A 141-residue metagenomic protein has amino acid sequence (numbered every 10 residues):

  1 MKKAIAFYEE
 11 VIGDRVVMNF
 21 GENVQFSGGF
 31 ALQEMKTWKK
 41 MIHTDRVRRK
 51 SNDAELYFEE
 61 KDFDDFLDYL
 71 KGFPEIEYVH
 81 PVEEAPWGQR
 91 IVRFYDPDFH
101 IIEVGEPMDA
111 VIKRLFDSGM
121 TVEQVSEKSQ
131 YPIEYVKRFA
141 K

Functional and structural regions predicted by a protein language model:
M1, D53-D98, S118, Y131-E134: Vicinal oxygen chelate
K2-D14: Amphipathic alpha-helical segments
G13-M18, E77-P81: Short secondary-structure junctions
D14-K50, I101-E106: Conserved short beta-strand elements that form part of the metal-binding/catalytic scaffold of enzyme active sites
R93-A110: A contiguous, mid-protein "functional segment" used to position or interact with cofactors/ions or partner subunits
M108-M120: Short, amphipathic alpha-helical "recognition" segments used to contact nucleic acids or chromatin
V125-S126: Short alpha-helical "recognition helix" segments of helix-turn-helix
F139-K141: DNA major-groove recognition helix of helix-turn-helix
